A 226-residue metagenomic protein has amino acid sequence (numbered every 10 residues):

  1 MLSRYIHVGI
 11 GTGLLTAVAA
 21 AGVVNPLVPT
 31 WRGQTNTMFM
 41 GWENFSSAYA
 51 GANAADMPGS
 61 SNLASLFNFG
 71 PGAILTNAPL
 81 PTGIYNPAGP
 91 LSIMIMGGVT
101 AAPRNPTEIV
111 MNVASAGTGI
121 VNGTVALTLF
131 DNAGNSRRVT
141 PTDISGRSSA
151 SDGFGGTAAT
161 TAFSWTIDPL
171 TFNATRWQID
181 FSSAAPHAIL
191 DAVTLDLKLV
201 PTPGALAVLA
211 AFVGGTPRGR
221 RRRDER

Functional and structural regions predicted by a protein language model:
G22-P87: N-terminal targeting leaders for non-cytosolic proteins
P79-N105: Short beta-strands within extracellular/lumenal beta-sheet-rich domains
A101-N105, S115-T124: Extended, low-complexity, turn-rich repeat/linker tracts enriched in Gly/Pro/Ser/Thr and Asp/Glu that occur
A101-V110, F172-A174: Extended extracellular/luminal ectodomain segments enriched in beta-structured repeat modules
V121-G134: Short, surface-exposed beta-strand/strand-loop-strand elements in extracellular ectodomains
G134-P169: Extracellular carbohydrate recognition and processing domains and analogous Trp-centered ligand-binding platforms
Q178-H187: Short beta-strand-plus-loop segments that form exposed binding edges in beta-rich domains
P201-G219: A short, hydrophobic C-terminal helix/tail in secreted or cell-surface proteins
